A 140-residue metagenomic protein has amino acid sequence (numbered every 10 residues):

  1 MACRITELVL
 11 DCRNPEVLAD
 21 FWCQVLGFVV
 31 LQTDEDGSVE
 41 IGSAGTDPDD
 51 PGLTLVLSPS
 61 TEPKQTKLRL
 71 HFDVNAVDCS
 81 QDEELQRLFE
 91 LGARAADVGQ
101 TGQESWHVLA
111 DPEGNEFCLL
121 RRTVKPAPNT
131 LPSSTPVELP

Functional and structural regions predicted by a protein language model:
M1-A19, L70, T123-P140: N-terminal beta-strand motif that seeds the catalytic metal site of vicinal oxygen chelate
M1-C3, E40-D50, L55-K67, V74-D78 (+2 more regions): Domain-length accessory/inserted modules outside core catalytic folds
A2, V9-T54: Core segments of cupin and vicinal oxygen chelate
R13-P15, F72-E113: Vicinal oxygen chelate
D36-S38, R69, E104-W106: A generic structural signal for beta-strand entry/edge sites
T101, L120-R122: Residue-level structural signal for beta-strand termini and adjacent loop
